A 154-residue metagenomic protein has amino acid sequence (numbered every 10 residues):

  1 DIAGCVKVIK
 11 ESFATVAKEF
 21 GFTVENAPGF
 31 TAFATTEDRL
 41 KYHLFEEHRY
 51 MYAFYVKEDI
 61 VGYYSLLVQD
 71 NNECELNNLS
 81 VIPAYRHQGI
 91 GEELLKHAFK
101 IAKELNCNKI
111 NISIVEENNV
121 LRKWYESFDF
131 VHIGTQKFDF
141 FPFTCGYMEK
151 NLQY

Functional and structural regions predicted by a protein language model:
V6-A84, L95-H97, I101, L105 (+2 more regions): Acetyl-CoA-dependent GNAT
G89: Conserved G/P- and acidic residue-centered "switch" motifs that form tight phosphate/ATP-binding loops in soluble
E92: Residues forming the Rossmann-fold NAD(P)(H) cofactor-binding site
N108-R122, E126-F128, G134-Y154: C-terminal "cap" of GNAT-fold acetyltransferases
